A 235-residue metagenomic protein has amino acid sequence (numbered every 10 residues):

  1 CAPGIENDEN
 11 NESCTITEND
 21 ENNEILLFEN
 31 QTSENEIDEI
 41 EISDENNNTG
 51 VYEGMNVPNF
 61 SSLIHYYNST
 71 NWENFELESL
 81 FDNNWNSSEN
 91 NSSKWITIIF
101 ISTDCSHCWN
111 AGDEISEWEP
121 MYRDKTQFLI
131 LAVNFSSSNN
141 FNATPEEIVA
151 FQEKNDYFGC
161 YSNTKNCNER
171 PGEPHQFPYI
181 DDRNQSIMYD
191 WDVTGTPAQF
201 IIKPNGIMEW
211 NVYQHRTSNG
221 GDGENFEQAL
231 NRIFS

Functional and structural regions predicted by a protein language model:
C1-N7, N11-T17, F81, S106-W109 (+2 more regions): Sequence contexts marking disulfide-bonded cysteines in secreted/extracellular proteins
C1-S43, N47: Secretory targeting signatures
N11-S13, N30, N47, N59 (+12 more regions): N-linked glycosylation sites
F28-N30, I37-S87: N-terminal "domain-start" segment that seeds a small globular fold
P58, I96, T196-A198: Short loop/turn microsegments at loop-to-beta-strand junctions
E76-D113, F128-A132: Short active-site neighborhood of thiol/selenol oxidoreductases, capturing the structured segment around
W109-R170, R183-D190: Structural microenvironment flanking redox-active thiols in thiol-disulfide oxidoreductases
E169-I233: Thiol/disulfide oxidoreductase modules built on the thioredoxin-like
